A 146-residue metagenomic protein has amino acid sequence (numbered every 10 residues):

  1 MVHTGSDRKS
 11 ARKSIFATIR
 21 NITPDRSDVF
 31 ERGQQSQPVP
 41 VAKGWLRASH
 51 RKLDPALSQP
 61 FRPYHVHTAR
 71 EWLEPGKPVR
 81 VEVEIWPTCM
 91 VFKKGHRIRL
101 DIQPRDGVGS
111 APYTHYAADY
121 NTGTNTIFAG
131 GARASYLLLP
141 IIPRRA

Functional and structural regions predicted by a protein language model:
M1-A146: Glycine/threonine-rich phosphate-binding loop and adjacent beta-strand/alpha-helix elements that clamp
